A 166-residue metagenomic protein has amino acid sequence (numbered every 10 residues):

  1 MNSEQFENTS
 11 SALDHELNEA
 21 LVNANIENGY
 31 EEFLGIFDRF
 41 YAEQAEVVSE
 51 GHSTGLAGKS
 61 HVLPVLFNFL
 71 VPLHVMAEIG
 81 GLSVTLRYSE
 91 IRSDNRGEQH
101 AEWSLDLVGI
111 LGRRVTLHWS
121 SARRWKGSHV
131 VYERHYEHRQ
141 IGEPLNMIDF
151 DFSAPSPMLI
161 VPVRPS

Functional and structural regions predicted by a protein language model:
M1-E4, E50-A57, I141: Short, charge-rich amphipathic segments
M1-E43, P162-S166: Short, low-complexity N-terminal intrinsically disordered segments enriched in polar/charged residues
N2-Q5, L70-S166: A beta-strand edge to alpha-helix "cap/lid" segment located at domain peripheries
S11, I26, Y30-L34, K59-V62 (+4 more regions): Short linear sequence motifs
E16, A20, V65, F69 (+2 more regions): Residues that form generic nucleotide/phosphate-binding pockets
E19-A20, A24, A45-E46, S60 (+4 more regions): Residue-level marker of intrinsically disordered, low-complexity segments enriched for small/polar residues
E31-Q99: A solvent-exposed, acidic/Ser-Thr-rich amphipathic alpha-helical stretch
